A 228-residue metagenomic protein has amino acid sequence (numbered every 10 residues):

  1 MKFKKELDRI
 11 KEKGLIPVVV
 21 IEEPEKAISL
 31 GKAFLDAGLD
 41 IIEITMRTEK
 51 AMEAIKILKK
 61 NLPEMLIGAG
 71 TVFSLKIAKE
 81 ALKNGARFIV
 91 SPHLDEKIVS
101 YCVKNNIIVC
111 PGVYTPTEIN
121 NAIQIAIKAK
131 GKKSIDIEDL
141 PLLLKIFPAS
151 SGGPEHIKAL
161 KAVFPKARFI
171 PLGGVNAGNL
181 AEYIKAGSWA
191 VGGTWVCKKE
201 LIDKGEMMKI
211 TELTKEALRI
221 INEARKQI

Functional and structural regions predicted by a protein language model:
M1-G85, K104, D136, F169 (+2 more regions): Conserved N-terminal beta1-alpha1 strand-loop-helix module at the mouth
L30, S74-N84, T117-K128, H156 (+1 more regions): Catalytic cores of alpha/beta
D40-I41, L66, R87, I108 (+2 more regions): Residue-level detector of anion-binding/catalytic polar loops
E43, G68, V90, C110 (+2 more regions): Conserved beta-strand positions in the central sheet of alpha/beta enzyme cores
M46, T71, P92-L94, V113-Y114 (+3 more regions): Short secondary-structure boundary segments
I89-I98, K145-P154, L180, G187-K209: Glycine-rich phosphate-binding active-site loops on the catalytic face of alpha/beta enzymes
P92-K128, K132, D136-S150: Histidine/lysine/aspartate-rich catalytic loop segments that bind and position anionic ligands
